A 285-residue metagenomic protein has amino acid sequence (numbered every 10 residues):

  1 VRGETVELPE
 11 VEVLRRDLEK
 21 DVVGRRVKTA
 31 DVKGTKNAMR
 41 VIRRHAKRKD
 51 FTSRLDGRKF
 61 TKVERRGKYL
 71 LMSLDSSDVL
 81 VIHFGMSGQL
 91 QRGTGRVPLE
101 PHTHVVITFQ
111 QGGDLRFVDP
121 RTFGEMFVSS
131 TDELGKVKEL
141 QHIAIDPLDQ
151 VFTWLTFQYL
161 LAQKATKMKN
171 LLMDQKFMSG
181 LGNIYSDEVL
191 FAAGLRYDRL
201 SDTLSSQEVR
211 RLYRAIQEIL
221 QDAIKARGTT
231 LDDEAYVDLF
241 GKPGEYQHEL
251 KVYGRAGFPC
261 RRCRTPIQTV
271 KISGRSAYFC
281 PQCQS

Functional and structural regions predicted by a protein language model:
R2-V137, P281, S285: Acidic, proline/glycine-enriched N-terminal capping motif
T5-L8, P147, V151, S205-Y213: Generic detection of long, well-ordered alpha-helical segments
V6-P9, L14, T35, S87 (+6 more regions): Generic hydrophobic/packing signal
R26-F51, E64, Q158-S285: Basic, nucleic-acid-binding surfaces and adjacent catalytic neighborhoods in DNA/RNA-processing proteins
R96-V97, E139-L148, R199-S206: Short histidine-centered catalytic/ligand-binding loop motif
G124-T166: A short, charged helix-loop
